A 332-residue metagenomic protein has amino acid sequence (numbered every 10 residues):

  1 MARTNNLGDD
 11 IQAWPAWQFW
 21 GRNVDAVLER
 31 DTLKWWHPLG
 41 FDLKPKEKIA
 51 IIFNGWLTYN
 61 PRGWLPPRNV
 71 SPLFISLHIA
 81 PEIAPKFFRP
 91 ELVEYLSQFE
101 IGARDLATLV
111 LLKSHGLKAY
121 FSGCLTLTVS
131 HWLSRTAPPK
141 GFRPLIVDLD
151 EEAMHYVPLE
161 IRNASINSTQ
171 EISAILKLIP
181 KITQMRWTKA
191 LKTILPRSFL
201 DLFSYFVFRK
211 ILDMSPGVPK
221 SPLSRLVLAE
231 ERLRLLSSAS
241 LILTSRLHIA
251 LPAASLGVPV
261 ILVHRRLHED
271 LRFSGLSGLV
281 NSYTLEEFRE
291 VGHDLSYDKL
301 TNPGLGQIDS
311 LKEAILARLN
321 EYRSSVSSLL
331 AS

Functional and structural regions predicted by a protein language model:
M1-S332: Active-site anion-handling motifs in enzyme catalytic cores
